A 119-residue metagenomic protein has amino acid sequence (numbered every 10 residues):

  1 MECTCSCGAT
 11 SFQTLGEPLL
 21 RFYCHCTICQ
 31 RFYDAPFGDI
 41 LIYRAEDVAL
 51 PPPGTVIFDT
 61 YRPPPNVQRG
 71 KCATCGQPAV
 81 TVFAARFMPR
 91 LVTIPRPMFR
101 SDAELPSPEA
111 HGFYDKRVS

Functional and structural regions predicted by a protein language model:
M1-T4, A9-S119: A short Gly-Trp-Pro
